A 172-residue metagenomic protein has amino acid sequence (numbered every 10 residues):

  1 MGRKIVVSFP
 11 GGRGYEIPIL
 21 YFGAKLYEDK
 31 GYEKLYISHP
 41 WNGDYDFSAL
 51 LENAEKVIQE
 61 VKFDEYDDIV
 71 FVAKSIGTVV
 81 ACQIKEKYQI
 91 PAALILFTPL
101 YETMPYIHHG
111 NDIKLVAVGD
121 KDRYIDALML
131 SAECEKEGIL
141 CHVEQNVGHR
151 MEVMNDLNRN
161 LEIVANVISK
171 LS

Functional and structural regions predicted by a protein language model:
G2-Y66: Serine-hydrolase catalytic machinery in alpha/beta-hydrolase-like enzymes
G12, D120-R123, N146-G148: Acidic beta-to-alpha connecting loop that harbors the catalytic carboxylate
E16-P18, R123-M129: Conserved alpha/beta-hydrolase "acid-adjacent" motif
Y66-F71, L94: Conserved alpha/beta-hydrolase fold motif
F71-C82: Gly/Ala-rich beta-loop-alpha elbow adjacent to hydrolase catalytic centers
Q89-Y101: A conserved short beta-strand
G110, L115-V118, D122, L130: Short beta-strand/loop motif that positions the catalytic acidic residue of the alpha/beta-hydrolase fold
V147-L161: Catalytic histidine-centered segment of alpha/beta-hydrolase-like enzymes
